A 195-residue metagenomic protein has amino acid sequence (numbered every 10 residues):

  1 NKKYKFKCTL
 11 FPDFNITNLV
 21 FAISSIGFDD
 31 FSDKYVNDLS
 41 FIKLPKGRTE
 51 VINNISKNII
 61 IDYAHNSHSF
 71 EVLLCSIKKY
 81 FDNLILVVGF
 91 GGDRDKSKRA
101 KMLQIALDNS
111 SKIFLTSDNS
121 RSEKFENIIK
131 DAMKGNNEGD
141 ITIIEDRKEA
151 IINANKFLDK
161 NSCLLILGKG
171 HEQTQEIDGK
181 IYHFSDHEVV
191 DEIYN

Functional and structural regions predicted by a protein language model:
N1-K5: Acidic-glycine-rich active-site phosphate/pyrophosphate-binding loop
C8: Histidine-centered acyl-transfer/condensation active-site motif and its immediate structural neighborhood
F11-F14, L19-D33, N37-N195: ATP-dependent carboxylate-amine ligase
